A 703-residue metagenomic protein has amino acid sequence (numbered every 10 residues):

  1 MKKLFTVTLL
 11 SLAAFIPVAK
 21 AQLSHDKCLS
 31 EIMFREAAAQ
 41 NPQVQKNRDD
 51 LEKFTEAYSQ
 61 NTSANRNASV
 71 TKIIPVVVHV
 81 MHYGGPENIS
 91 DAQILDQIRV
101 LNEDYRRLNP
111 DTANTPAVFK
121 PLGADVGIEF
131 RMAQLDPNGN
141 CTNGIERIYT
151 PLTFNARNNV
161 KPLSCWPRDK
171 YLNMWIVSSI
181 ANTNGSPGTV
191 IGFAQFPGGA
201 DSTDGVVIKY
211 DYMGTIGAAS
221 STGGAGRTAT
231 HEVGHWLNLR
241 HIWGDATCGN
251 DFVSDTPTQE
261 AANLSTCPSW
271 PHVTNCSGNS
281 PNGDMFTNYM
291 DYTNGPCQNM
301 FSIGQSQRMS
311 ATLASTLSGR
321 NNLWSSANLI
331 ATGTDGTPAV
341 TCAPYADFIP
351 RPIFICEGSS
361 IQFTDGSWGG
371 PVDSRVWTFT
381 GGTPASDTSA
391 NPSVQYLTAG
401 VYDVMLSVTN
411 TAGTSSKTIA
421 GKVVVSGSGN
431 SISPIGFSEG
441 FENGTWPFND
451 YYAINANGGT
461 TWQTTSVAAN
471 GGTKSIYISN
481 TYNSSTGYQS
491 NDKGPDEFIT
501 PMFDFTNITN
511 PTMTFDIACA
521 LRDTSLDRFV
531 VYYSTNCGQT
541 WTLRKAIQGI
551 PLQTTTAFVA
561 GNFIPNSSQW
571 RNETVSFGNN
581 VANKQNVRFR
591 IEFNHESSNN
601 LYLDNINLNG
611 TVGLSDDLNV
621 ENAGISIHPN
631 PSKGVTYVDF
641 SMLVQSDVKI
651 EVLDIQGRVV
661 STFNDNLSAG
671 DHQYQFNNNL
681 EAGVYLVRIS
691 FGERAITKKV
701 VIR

Functional and structural regions predicted by a protein language model:
T6, F15, K20, S374-V376 (+2 more regions): C-terminal outer-membrane/trafficking sorting elements
K20-L108: Primarily auto-inhibitory N-terminal propeptides
A68-V70, V76-P86, D91-D136, E146-T230 (+1 more regions): Extracellular (secreted or membrane-anchored) zinc-dependent metallopeptidases, primarily metzincins but also closely
A331-R351, S426-G440, N491-K493, L608-H628 (+1 more regions): Residue-level detector of functionally pivotal "anchor" positions at catalytic/ligand-binding pockets or at interdomain
V372-Q395: Surface-exposed, flexible coil segments in extracellular/virion-facing regions
P434-Y488, D492-G494, Q548-N566, W570-R571: Extracellular glycan-recognition surfaces and repeat-rich motifs
N491-E497, D523-R528, E592-T611: Extracellular carbohydrate recognition
A560-L608: Terminal, low-complexity interaction segments
